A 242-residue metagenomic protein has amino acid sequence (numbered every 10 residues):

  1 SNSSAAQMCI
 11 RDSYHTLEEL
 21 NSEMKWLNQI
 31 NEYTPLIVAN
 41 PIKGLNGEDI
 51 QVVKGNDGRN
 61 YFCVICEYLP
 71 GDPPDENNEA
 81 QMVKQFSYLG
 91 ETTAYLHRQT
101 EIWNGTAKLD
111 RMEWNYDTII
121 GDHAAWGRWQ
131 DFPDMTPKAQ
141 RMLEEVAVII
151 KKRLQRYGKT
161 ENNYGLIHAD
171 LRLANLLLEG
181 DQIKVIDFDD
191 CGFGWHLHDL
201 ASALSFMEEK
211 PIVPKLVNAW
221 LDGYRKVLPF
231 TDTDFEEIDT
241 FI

Functional and structural regions predicted by a protein language model:
N2-I10: Single conserved hydrophobic/aromatic residue that forms the stacking wall/gate of nucleotide- or nucleobase-binding
R11-G105: ATP-binding pocket architecture of kinase catalytic cores
E76-K138, Y164: A cross-family kinase active-site recognition segment
N163-H168, L173: Catalytic-loop of the protein kinase fold
L166, K184-D187: Pre-DFG segment of protein kinase catalytic domains
H196-P229: Active-site activation/catalytic loop segments of kinase-like enzymes and analogous catalytic loops in related
R225-I242: Helix-rich C-terminal or lid/interface subdomains of diverse kinases
